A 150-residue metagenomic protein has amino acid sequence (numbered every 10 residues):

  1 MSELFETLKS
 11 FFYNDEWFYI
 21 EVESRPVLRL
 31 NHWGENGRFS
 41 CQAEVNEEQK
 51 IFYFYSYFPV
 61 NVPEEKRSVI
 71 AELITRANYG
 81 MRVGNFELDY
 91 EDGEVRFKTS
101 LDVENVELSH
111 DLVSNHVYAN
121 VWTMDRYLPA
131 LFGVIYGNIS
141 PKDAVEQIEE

Functional and structural regions predicted by a protein language model:
M1-Y19: Amphipathic alpha-helical segments
N14, E72-G80, W122-P129: Short, intrinsically disordered, mixed-charge
D15-F39, A43-F52, P59: Ser/Thr-rich, low-complexity intrinsically disordered terminal regions
I51-Y55, N105-L108: Short small-residue beta-strand/loop micro-motif enriched in glycine and branched aliphatics
Y57-E94: Short, internal acidic amphipathic alpha-helical interface segments that mediate docking to partner proteins
R67, D89, T99-S100, V113-R126 (+1 more regions): Long, contiguous binding/interaction regions
G93-V106: Beta-strand/loop substructures that line and gate deep hydrophobic ligand-binding cavities in soluble
F132-E150: Short, highly charged C-terminal tails/helix-capping segments
